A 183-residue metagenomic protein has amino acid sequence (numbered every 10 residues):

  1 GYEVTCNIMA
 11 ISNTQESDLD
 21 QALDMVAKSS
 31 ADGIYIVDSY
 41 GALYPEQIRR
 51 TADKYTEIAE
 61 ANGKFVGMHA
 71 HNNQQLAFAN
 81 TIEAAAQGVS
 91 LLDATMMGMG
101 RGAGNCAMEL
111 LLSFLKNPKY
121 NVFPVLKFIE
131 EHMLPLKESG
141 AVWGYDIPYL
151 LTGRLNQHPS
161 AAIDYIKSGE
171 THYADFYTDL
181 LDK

Functional and structural regions predicted by a protein language model:
G1-K183: Catalytic cores and adjacent flexible loops of soluble metabolic enzymes that perform enolate/carbanion chemistry on
